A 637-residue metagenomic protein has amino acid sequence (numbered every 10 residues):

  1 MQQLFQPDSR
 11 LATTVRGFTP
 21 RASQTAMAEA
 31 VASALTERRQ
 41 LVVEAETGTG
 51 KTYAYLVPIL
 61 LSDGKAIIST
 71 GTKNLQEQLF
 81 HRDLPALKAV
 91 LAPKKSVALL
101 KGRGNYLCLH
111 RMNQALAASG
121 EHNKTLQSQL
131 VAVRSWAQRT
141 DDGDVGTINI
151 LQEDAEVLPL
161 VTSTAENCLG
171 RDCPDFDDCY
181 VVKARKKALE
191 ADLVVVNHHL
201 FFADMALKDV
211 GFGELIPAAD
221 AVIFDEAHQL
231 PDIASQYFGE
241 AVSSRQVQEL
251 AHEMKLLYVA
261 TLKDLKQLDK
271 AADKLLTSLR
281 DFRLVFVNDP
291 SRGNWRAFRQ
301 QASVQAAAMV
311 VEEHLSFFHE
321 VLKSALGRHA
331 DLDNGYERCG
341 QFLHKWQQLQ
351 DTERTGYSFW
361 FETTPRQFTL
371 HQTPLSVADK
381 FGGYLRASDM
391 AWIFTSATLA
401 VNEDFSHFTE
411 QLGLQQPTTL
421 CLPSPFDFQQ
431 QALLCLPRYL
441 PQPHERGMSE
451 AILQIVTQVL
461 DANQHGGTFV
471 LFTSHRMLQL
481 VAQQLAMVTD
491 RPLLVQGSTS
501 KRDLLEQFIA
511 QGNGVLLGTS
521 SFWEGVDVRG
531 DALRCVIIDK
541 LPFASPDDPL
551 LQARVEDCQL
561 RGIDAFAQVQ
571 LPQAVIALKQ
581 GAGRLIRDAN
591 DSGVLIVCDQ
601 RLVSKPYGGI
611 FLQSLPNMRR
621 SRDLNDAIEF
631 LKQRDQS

Functional and structural regions predicted by a protein language model:
M1-T14, G64-D192, H199, H252-K255 (+4 more regions): A substrate-engagement module of RecA-like helicase motors
M1-V43: Conserved pre-motif I regulatory segment
A32-S33, T52-K65, R82-A86: Walker A/P-loop NTP-binding motif
E37-Y55: Walker A/P-loop
L61, E77, R82-P85, A165-N167 (+2 more regions): Signature of the SF2 helicase/ATPase Hel1-core->accessory helical subdomain module
P159-V194, M205-F212, F317-L440, R446-A451 (+3 more regions): A contiguous, basic/glycine-rich beta-loop/short-helix subdomain that forms a polymer-engagement track
P437-G447, S498-V603: Conserved RecA-like P-loop NTPase helicase motor core
T473-G497: Conserved helicase motor "Helicase C" RecA-like lobe of SF1/SF2 P-loop NTPases
